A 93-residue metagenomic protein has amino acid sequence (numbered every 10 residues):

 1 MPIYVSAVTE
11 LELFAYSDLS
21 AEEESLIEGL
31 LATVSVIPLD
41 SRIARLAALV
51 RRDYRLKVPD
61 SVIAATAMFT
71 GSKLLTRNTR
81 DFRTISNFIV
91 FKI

Functional and structural regions predicted by a protein language model:
M1-D18, S35-R42: PIN/NYN-family metal-dependent endoribonuclease catalytic core
M1-I3, A32-S35, M68-K73: Short active-site oxyanion
A7-L26, A48-R52: A short secondary-structure junction motif
T9, I43, V62-I63, R80-D81: Alpha-helix capping/helix-boundary segments
L30-A32, I85-S86: Short, structured coil segments at secondary-structure junctions
A32-D53: Acidic catalytic patch
R52, L56, S72: Short glycine/serine/threonine/alanine-rich loop segments
A64-I93: Acidic, PIN/NYN-like endoribonuclease modules and their adjacent C-terminal/linker elements
